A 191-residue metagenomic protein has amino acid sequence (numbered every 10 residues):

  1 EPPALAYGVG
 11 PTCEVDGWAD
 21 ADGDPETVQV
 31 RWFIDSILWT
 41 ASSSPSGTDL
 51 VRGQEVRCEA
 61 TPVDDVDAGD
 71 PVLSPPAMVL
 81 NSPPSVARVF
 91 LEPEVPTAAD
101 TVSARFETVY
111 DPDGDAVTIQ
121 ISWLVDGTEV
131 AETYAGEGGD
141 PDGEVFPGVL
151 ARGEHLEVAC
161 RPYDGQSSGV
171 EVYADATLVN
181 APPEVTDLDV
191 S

Functional and structural regions predicted by a protein language model:
E1-S191: Ser/Thr/Pro/Gly-rich low-complexity disordered regions
